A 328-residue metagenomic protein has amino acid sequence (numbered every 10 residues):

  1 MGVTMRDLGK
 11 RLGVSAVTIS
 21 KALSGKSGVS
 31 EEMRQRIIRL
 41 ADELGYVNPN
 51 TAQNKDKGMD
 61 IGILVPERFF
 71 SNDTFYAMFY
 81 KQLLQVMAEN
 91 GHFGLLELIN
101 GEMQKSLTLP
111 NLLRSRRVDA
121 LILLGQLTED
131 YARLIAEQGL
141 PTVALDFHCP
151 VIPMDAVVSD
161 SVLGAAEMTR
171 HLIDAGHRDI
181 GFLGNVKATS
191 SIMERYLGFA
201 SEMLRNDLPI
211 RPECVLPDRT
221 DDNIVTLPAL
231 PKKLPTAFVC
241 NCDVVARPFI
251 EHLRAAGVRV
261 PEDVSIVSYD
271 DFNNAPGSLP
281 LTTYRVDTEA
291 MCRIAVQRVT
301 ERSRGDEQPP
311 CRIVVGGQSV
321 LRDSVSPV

Functional and structural regions predicted by a protein language model:
M1-K57: N-terminal helix-turn-helix DNA-binding module of bacterial transcription factors
G58-R170, P228-K233, A237: Alpha-helical recognition/docking segments in bacterial nutrient-uptake and carbohydrate-utilization systems
M87-I99, Y196, A200-D221: Short beta-strand elements in bilobed, periplasmic/extracellular small-molecule ligand-binding domains
V157-F182, T220-L227, A246, V286-R304: Hydrophobic alpha-helical segments within soluble ligand-binding/sensing domains
M168-D207, C311-S326: An alpha-beta-alpha
R178-D179, I210-E213, V260-I266: Short acidic capping loops at alpha-helix termini that bridge into adjacent secondary structure
T226-V328: Flexible loop/turn connectors
